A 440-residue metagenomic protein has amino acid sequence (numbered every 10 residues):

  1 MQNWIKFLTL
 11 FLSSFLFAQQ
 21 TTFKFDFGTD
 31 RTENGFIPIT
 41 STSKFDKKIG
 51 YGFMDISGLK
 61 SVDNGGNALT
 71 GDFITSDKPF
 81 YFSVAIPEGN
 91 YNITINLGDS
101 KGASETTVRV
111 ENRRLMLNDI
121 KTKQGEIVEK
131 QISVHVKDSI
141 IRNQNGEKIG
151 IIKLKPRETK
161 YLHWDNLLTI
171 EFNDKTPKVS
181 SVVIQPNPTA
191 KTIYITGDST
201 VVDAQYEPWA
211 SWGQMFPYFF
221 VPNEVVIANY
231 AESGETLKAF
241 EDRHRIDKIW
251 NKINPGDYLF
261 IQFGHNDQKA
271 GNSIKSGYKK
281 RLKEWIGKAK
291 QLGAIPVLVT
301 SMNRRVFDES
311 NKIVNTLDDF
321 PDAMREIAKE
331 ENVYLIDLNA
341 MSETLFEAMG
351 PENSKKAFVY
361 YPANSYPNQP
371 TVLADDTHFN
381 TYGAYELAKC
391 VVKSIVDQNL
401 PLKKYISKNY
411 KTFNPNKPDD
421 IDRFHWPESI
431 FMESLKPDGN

Functional and structural regions predicted by a protein language model:
M1-Q20: Bacterial Sec-dependent N-terminal signal peptides
Q19-Y206, Q369: Compositionally biased, intrinsically disordered or flexible polar/acidic segments
F45-F53, W209-P222: Short catalytic helix/loop segments, enriched in acidic residues and glycine and frequently bearing histidine
E111, H244-K408, N416, D420-I421 (+1 more regions): Alpha-helical cap/lid subdomain in secreted, periplasmic, or secretory-pathway luminal O-acyl-processing enzymes
N223-L237: A short beta-strand-loop structural module common to alpha/beta enzyme folds
T236-R245: Structural motif
